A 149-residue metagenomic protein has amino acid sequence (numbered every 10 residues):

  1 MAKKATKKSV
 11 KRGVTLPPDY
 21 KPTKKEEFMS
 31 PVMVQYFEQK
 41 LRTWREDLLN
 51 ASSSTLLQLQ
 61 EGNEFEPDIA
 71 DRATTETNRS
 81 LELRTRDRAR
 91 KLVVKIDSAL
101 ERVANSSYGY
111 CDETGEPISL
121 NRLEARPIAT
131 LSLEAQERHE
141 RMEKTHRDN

Functional and structural regions predicted by a protein language model:
A2-N105, M142-E143, D148-N149: Interaction interfaces in information-processing and related assembly proteins
L41, G115, Q136: Cys/His-coordinated zinc-binding microdomains
R90, Y108, A129: Residues immediately within or flanking Cys/His clusters that coordinate Zn2+ in small zinc-binding modules
C111-G115, S132: Short cysteine-rich clusters marking metal-coordination/redox-active sites
I118-S119, E140: Short functional micro-motifs and their immediate structural scaffolds
N121-A125: Short Cys/His-rich "knuckle" micro-motifs
A129-Q136: Cysteine-rich micro-motifs
